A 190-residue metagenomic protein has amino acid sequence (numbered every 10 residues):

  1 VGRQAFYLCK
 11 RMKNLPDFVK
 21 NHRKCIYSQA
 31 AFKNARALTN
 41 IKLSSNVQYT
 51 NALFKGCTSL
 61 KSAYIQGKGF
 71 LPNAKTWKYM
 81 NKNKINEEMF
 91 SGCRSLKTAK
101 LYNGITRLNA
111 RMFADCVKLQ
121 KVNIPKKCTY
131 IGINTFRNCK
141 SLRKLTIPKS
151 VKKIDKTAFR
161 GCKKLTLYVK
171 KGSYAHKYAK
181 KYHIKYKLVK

Functional and structural regions predicted by a protein language model:
Y7-I26, K33-Y49, C57-K84, C93-R107 (+4 more regions): Structural signature of tandem-repeat unit edges
